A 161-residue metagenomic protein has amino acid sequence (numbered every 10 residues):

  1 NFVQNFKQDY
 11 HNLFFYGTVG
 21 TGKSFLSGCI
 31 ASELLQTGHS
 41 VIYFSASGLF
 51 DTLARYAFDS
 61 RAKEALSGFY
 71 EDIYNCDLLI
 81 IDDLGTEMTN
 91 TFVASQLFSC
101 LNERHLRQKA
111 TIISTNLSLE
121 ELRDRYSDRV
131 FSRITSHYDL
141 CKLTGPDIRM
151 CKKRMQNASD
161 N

Functional and structural regions predicted by a protein language model:
N1-L13: Pre-Walker A (pre-P-loop) alpha-helix and adjacent loop at the N terminus of AAA/AAA+ ATPase modules, a conserved
K7, L35, H105: Conserved ATPase "switch" residues in P-loop NTPase domains
Y10, L35, H39-N75: Short glycine-rich substrate-engagement loop in P-loop NTPases that contacts/grips substrate
Y10-S27: Walker A/P-loop nucleotide-binding motif
F25-H39: P-loop NTPase Walker A phosphate-binding motif
A31, L49-Y56, L84-N161: Replace "adjacent to P-loop NTPase cores in ATP/GTP-dependent enzymes" with "adjacent to NTP-binding cores
H39-S40, N75-L78, R107-I113: Loop/turn-to-beta-strand initiation segments
